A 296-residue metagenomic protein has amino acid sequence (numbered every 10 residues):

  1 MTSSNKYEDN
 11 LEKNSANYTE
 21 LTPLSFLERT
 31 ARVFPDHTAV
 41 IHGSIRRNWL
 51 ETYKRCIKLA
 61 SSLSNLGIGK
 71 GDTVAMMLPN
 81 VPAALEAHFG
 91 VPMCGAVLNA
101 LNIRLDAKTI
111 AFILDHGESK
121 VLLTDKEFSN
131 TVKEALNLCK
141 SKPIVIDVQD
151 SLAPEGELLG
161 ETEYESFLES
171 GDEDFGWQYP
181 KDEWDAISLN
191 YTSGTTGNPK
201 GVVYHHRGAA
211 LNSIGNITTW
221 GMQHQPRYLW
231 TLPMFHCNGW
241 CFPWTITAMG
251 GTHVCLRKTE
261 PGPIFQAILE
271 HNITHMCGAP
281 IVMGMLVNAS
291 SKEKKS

Functional and structural regions predicted by a protein language model:
M1-E20: Flexible, non-catalytic linker and terminal segments flanking ANL/adenylate-forming cores
T19, L24, E28, D36-V81 (+3 more regions): Conserved AMP-binding/adenylate-forming core of the ANL superfamily
F26, N65-L66, M93-E169: Structural core segment of the AMP-binding/adenylate-forming
P35, D147, E161-T162, E169-Y191 (+2 more regions): Conserved pre-ATP/AMP-binding loop-to-beta segment of ANL
N48-E51, Q178, I187-L211: Conserved AMP-binding A3 loop
A60, D72-T73, P79-I103, A107 (+4 more regions): A short helix-loop-beta submotif of the ANL/AMP-binding
P79, T124-K133, S151, L232 (+2 more regions): Adenylate-forming
A210-R227, F235-H275, N288-S291: Conserved AMP-binding/adenylation subdomain of ANL enzymes
